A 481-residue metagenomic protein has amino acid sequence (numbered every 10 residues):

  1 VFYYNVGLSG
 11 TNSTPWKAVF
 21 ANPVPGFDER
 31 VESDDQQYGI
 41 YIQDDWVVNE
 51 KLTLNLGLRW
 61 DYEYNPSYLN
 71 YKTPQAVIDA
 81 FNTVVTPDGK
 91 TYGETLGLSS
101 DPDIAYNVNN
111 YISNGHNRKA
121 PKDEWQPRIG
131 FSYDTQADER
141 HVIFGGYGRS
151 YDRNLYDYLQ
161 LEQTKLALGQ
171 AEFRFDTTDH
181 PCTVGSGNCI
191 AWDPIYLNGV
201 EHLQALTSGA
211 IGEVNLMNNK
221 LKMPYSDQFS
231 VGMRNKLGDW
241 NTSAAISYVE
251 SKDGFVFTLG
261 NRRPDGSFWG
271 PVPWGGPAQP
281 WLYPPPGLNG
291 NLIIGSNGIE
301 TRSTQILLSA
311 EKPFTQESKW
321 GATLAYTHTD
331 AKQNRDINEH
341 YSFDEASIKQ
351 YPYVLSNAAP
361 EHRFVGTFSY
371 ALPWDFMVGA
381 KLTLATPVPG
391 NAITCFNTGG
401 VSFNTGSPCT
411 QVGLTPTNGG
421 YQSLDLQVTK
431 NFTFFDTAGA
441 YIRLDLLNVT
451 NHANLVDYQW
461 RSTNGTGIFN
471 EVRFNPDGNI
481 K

Functional and structural regions predicted by a protein language model:
V1-K481: Short acidic-glycine motifs
